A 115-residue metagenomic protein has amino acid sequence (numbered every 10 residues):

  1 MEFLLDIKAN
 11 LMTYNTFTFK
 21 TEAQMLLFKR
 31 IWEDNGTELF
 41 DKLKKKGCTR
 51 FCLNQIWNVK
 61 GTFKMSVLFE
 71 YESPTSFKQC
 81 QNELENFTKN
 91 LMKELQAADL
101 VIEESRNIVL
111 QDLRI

Functional and structural regions predicted by a protein language model:
M1, R50-L53: Short structured motifs
E2-F3, N15, R106-I115: Short flexible/disordered coil segments
L4-A9: Surface-exposed beta-loop interaction hotspot
N10-F19, S66: Active-site-flanking beta-strand signature of metal-NTP-handling nucleotidyl enzymes and homologous cyclase-like
K20-W32: Short, surface-exposed ligand-recognition loops at beta-strand->loop->(often short) alpha-helix junctions that present
D34-R50, K60, L68-I108, I115: An amphipathic, aromatic/His-enriched active-site/gating alpha helix that lines ligand/cofactor pockets
Q55-G61: A short beta-turn/loop motif at secondary-structure boundaries
